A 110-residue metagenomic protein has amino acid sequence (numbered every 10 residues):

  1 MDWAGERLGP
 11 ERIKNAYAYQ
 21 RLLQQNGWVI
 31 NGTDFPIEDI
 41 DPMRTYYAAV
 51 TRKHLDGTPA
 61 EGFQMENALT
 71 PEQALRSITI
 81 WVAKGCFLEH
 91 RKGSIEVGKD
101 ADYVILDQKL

Functional and structural regions predicted by a protein language model:
M1-L110: His/Asp/Glu-enriched, well-ordered alpha-helical/loop segment that forms or immediately abuts the divalent-metal
